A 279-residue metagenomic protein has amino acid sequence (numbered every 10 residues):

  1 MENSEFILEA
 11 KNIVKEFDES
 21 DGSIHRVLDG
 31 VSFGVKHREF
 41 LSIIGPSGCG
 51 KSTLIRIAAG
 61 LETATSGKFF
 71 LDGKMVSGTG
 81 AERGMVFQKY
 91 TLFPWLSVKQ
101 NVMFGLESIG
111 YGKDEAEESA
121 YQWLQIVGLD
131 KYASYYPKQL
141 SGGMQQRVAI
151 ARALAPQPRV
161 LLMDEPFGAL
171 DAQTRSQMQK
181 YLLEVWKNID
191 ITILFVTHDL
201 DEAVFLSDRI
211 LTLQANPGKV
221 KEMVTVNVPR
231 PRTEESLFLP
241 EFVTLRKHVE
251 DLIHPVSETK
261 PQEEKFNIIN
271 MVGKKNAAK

Functional and structural regions predicted by a protein language model:
I44-P46: The feature captures the beta-strand-to-loop junction immediately N-terminal to the Walker
A59: Helix-to-loop junction immediately C-terminal to a conserved catalytic motif
G67-G78: Conserved ABC transporter NBD signature motif
V86, I150: Hydrophobic anchor residue at the start of the ABC signature
L96-F104: Short coil-to-helix segment of the ABC ATPase nucleotide-binding domain corresponding to the Q-loop/switch region
M103, E107, D114-Y132, E184: Conserved ABC ATPase "signature" region
Y135-K138, P156: Conserved signature/switch motifs of ABC ATPase nucleotide-binding domains
L161-D164: Catalytic Walker B motif of ABC-type/P-loop ATPase nucleotide-binding domains
